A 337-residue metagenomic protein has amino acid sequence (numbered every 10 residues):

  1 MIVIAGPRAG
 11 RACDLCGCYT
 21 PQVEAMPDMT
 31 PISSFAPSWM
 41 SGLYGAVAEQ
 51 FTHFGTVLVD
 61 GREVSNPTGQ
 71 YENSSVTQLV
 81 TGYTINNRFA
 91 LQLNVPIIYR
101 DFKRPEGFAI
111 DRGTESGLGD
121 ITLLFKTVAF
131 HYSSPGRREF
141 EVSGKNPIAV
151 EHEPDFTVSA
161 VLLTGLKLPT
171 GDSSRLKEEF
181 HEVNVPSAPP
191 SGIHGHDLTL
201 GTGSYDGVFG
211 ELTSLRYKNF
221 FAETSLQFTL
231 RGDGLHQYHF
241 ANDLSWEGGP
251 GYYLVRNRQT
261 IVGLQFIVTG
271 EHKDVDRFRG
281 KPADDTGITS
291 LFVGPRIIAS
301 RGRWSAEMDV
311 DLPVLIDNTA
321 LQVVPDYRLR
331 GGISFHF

Functional and structural regions predicted by a protein language model:
R8-V57, S133-V158, D172-S174: Outer-membrane beta-barrel biogenesis signature
S41, N73-T77, E115-L123, F156-V158 (+5 more regions): Residues that define the transmembrane beta-barrel architecture of outer-membrane proteins
L43, G55-T56, R88-L93, H131-G136 (+3 more regions): Repeated loop/turn-to-beta-strand initiation elements of outer-membrane beta-barrel proteins
V47-E49, L79-Y83, L93, L123-T127 (+7 more regions): Residues on the lipid-exposed face of transmembrane beta-strands in outer-membrane beta-barrel proteins
E49-G55, V95-D101, A129, L166-D172 (+7 more regions): Transmembrane beta-strands of outer-membrane beta-barrel pores
F51-V76, E179, H194-D197: Surface-exposed strand-loop-strand hairpins of Gram-negative outer-membrane beta-barrel proteins
T56-D60, V64-P67, G234-F337: Outer membrane beta-barrel transmembrane domains
Y99-A241, S300: Outer-membrane pore/translocation modules
